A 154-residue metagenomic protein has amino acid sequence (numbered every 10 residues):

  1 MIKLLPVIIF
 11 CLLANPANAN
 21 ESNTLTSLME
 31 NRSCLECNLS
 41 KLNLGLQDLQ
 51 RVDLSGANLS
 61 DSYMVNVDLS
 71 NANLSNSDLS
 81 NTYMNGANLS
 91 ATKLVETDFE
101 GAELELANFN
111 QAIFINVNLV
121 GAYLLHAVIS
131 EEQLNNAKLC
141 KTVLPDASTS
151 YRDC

Functional and structural regions predicted by a protein language model:
M1-V7: Sec-dependent signal peptide recognition, specifically the positively charged N-region followed immediately by
A14-P16: N-terminal signal peptide c-region/cleavage motif recognized by signal peptidases
N20-C154: Tandem repeat scaffolds
